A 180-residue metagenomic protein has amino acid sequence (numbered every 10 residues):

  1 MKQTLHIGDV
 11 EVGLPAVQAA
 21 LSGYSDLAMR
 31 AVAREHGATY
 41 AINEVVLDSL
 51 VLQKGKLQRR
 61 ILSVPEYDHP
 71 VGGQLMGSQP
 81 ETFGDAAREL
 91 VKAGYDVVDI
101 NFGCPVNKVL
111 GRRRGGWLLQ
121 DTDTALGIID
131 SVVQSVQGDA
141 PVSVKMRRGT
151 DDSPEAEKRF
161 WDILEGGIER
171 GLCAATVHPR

Functional and structural regions predicted by a protein language model:
K2-H6, L21-D96: Glycine-rich, positively charged N-terminal anion/phosphate-binding segment
L5-P15, S49-V71, C104, K108-R112 (+1 more regions): N-terminal small/glycine-rich loop or linker at the start of catalytic domains across soluble metabolic enzymes
L14-S25, P70-F83, Q120, M146-F160: Active-site mouth loops of central-metabolism enzymes
A16-A19, A41-N43, V71-L75, V98 (+2 more regions): Hydrophobic faces of well-ordered beta-strands that scaffold small-molecule active sites in alpha/beta enzyme cores
E35, G84-V98, F102-W117, T122-R180: Alpha/beta enzyme core
